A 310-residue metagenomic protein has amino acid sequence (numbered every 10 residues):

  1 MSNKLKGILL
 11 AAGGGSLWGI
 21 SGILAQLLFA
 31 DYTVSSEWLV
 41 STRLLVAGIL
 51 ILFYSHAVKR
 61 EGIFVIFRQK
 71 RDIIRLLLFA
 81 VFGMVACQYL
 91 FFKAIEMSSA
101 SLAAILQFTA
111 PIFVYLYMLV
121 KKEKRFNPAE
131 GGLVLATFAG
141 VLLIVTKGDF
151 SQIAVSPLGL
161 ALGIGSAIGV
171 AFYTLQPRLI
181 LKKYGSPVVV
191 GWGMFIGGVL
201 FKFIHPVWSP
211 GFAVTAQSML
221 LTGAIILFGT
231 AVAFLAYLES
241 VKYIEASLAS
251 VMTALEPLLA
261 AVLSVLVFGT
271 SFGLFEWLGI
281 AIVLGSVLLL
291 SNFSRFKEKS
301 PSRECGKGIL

Functional and structural regions predicted by a protein language model:
M1-S41, Q152-L179, F195, V199 (+1 more regions): Glycine-/small-residue-enriched transmembrane alpha-helix faces in small-molecule transporters and effluxers
N3-I8, Y32-S41, I66-D72, G131 (+3 more regions): Juxtamembrane helix-entry segments on the extracytoplasmic side of multipass membrane proteins
L9, G15, T42, M84 (+4 more regions): Helix-helix packing/entry segments at the starts of transmembrane helices
A11-A12, R71-L76, F126-F138, L160 (+1 more regions): Cytoplasmic-side transmembrane-helix entry/capping segments in multi-pass membrane proteins
L28, L39, A94, V120-F126 (+7 more regions): Hydrophobic/aromatic residues within transmembrane alpha-helices of multi-pass small-molecule transporters
Y32-V85, F113-Y117, I168-Q176, V190-S209 (+3 more regions): Transmembrane alpha-helices of multi-pass small-molecule transport proteins
I51, F126-G148, A254, L263 (+1 more regions): Hydrophobic transmembrane alpha-helices of multi-pass small-molecule transport proteins
V58-S101, L143, I226-I244: Specific transmembrane alpha-helical segments of multi-pass solute transporters/efflux pumps, especially DMT/EamA
